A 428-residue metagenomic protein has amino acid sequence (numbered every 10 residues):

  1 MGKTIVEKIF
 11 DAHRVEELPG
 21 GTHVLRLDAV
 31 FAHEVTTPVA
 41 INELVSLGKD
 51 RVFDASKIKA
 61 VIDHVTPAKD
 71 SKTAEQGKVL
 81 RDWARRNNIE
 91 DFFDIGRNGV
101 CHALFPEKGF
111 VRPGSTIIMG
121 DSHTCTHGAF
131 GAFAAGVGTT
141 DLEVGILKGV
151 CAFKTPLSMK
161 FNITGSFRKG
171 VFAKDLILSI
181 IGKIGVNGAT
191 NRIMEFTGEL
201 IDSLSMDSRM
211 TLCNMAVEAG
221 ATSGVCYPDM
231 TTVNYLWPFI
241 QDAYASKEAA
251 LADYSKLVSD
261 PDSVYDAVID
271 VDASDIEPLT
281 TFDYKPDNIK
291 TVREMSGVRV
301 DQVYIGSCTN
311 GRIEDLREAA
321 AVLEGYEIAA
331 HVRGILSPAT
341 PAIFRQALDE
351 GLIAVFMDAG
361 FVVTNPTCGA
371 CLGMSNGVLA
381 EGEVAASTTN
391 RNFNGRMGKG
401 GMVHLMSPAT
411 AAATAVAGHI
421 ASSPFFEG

Functional and structural regions predicted by a protein language model:
M1-G428: Fe-S-dependent hydro-lyases/dehydratases of central metabolism
